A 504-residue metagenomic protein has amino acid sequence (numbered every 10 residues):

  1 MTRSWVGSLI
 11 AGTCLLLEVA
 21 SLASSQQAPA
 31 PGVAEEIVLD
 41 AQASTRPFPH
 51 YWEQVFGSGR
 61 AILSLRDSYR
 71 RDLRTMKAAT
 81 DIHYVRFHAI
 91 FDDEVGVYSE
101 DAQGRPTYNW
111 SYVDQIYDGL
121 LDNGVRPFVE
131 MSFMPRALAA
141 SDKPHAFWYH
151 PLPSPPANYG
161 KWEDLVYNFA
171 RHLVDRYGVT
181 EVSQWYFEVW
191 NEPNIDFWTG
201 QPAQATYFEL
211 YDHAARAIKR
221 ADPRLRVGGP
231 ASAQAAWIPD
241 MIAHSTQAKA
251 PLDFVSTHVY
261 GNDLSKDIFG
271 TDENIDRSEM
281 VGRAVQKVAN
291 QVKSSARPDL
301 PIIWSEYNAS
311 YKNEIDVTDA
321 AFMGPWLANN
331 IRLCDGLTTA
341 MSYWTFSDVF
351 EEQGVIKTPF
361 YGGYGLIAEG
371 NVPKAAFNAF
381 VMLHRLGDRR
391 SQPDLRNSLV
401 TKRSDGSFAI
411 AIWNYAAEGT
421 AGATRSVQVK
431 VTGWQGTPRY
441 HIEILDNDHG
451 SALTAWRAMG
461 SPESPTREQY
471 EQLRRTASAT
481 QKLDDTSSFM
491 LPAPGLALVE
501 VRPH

Functional and structural regions predicted by a protein language model:
S8-A20: Bacterial N-terminal signal peptides
Q27-Y84, R216-K219: N-terminal carbohydrate-binding accessory modules
V55, L120, F169, F187 (+9 more regions): Conserved, mostly hydrophobic/aromatic
T80-D276, K287: Substrate-binding cleft and catalytic face of glycoside hydrolase catalytic domains, especially the flexible beta-alpha
N262-I315, T339-D348, R385, R390: Glycoside hydrolase catalytic-domain groove-lining segments
W304-G422: Aromatic/acidic polysaccharide-binding cleft in carbohydrate-active enzymes
R396-A452, A493-E500: Carbohydrate-binding surface patches
W434-S487: Acidic, Ser/Thr/Pro-rich beta/coil linker or hinge segments at domain junctions
